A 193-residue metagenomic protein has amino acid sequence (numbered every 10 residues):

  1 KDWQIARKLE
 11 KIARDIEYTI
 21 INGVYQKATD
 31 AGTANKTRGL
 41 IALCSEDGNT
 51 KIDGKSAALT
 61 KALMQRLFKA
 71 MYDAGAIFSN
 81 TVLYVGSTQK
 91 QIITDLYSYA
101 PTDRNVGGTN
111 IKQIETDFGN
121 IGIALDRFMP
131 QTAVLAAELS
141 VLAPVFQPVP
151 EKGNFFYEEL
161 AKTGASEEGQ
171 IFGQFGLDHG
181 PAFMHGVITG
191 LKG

Functional and structural regions predicted by a protein language model:
K1-A13: Internal, well-ordered alpha/beta segment that forms a basic, Gly-enriched binding/recognition surface
I5, N80, S166: Extracellular structured ligand-interaction cores
K11, I20, Q26, G39-I41: A broadly tuned "polar low-complexity/structure-edge" signature
K11-T19, A70, A74: Structured segments of extracytoplasmic/periplasmic soluble domains in secreted or envelope-associated proteins
E17-T33: Short, glycine/acidic-rich hinge or "gate" loops at secondary-structure transitions that mediate conformational
Y18, N22, N80-V85, N105-N110: Short glycine-rich, low-complexity/disordered patches
G32-K69, S87-G193: Sequence/fold signature of self-assembling virion shell proteins
M64-L67, M71-A76, T81-L83: Amphipathic interfacial helices
